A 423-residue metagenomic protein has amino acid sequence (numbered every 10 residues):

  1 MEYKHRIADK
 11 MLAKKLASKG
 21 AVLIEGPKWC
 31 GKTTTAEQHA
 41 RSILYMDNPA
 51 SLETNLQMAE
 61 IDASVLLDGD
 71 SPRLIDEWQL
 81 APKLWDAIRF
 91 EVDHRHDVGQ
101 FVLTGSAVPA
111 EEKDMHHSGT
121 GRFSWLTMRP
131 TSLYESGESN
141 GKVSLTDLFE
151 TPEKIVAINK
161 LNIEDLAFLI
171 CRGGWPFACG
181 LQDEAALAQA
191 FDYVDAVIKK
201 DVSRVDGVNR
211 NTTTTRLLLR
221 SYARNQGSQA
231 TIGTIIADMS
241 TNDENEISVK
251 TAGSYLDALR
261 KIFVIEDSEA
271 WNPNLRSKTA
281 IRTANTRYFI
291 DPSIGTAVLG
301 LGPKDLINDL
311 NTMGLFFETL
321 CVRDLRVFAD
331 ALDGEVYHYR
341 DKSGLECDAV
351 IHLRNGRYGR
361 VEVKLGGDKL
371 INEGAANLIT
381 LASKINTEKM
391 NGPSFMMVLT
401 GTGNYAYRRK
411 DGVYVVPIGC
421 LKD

Functional and structural regions predicted by a protein language model:
M1-A13: N-terminal pre-Walker A segment at the start of P-loop NTPase domains
I24: Hydrophobic anchor at the beta1->P-loop junction of P-loop NTPases
K32-T33: Conserved lysine of the Walker
L44-P72: Short glycine-rich substrate-engagement loop in P-loop NTPases that contacts/grips substrate
W85-P109, H117: Conserved catalytic/switch belt of AAA+ P-loop NTPases
K113-S228: Interdomain motor-coupling "hinge/lid" segment immediately C-terminal to the ATP-binding subdomain of NTP-driven enzymes
D183-R357: Accessory nucleic acid-recognition modules appended to NTPase machines
G401-D423: Domain-level recognition of nuclease-like catalytic cores that cleave nucleotide substrates
